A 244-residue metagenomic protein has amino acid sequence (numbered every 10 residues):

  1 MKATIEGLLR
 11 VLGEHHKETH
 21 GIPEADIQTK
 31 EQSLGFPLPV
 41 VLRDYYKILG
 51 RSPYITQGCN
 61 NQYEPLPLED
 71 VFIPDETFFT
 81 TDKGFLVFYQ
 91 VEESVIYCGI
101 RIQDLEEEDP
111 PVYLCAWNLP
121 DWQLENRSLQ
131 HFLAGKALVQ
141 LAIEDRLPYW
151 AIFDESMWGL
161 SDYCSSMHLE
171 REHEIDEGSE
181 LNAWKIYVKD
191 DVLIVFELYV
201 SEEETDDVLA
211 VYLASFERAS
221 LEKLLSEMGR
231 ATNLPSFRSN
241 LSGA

Functional and structural regions predicted by a protein language model:
M1-L119, V139-N182, V200-E204, R218-E222 (+1 more regions): A surface-exposed partner-binding patch
L8, V112, I194, V211-L213: Hydrophobic beta-strand residues in large extracellular and virion-surface proteins
W122: Helix-loop elements that line ligand-binding/catalytic pockets
N126-E144: Short, structured interface segments
K185-Y187: A cross-family detector of function-defining hotspots
D190-T205: Short, flexible, solvent-exposed loop/turn segments with mixed acidic/basic and small polar residues
T205-F216: Short cationic amphipathic helices and targeting signals
